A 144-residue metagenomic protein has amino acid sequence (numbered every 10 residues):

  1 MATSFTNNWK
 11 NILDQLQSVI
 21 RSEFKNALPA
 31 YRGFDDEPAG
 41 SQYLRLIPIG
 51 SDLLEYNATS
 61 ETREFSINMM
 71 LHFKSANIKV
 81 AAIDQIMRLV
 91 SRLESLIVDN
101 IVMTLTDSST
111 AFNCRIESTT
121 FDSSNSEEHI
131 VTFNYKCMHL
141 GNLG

Functional and structural regions predicted by a protein language model:
M1-D36, G50-G144: Charged, amphipathic alpha-helical segments and their flanking helix caps
S41-S51: A short, hydrophobic beta-strand-centered structural micro-motif
